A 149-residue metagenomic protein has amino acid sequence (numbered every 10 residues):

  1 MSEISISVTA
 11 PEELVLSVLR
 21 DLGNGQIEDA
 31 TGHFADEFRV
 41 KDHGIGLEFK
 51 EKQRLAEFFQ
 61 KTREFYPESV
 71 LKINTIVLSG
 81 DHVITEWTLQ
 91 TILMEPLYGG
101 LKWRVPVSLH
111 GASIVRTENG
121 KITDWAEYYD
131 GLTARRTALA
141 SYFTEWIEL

Functional and structural regions predicted by a protein language model:
S2-L149: C-terminal and inter-domain tail/linker signature
